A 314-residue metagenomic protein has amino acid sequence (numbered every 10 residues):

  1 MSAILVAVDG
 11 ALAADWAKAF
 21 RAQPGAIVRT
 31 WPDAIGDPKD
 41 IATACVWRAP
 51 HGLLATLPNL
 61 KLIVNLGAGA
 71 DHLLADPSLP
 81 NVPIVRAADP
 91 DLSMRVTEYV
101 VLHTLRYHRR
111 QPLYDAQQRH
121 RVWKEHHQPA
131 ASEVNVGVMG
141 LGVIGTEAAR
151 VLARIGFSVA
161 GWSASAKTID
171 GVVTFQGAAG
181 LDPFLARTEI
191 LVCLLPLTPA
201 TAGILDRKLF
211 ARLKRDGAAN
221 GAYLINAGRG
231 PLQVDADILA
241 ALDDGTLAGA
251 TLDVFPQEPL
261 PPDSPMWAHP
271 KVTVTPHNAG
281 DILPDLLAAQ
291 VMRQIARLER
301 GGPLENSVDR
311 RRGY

Functional and structural regions predicted by a protein language model:
M1-A42: N-terminal glycine-/charge-rich "phosphate-binding" loop or analogous flexible N-terminal tail
G36-D37, L53-T56, P183-R187, P265-M266: Structural alpha-helical scaffold elements that stabilize or flank donor/cofactor-binding regions in carbohydrate
A42-D115: Phosphate/diphosphate ligand-binding glycine-rich loop within oxidoreductases
R48, G67, C193-P196, G228 (+1 more regions): Glycine-rich, N-terminal phosphate-binding loop of Rossmann-like dinucleotide-binding domains
P83-Y99, L113, E258-Y314: C-terminal helix-to-coil terminal segments
Y114-E147: Glycine-rich NAD(P)-binding loop of Rossmann-like domains
R154-G171: NAD(P)-binding Rossmann-fold cofactor-contacting core
A166-P265: Rossmann-like adenosine-cofactor binding region
